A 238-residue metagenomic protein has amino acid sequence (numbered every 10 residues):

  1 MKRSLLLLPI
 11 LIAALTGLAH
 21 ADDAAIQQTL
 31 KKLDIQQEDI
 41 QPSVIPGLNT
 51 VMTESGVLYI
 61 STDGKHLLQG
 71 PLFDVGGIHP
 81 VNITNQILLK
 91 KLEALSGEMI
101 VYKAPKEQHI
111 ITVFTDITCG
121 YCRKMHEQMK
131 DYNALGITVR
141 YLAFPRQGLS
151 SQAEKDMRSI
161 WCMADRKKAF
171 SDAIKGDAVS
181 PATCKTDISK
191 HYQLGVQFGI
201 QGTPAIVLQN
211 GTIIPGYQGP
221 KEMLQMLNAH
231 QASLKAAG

Functional and structural regions predicted by a protein language model:
M1: Beta-rich carbohydrate-recognition modules and glycan-binding surfaces
S4, I10, L15-K90, G238: N-terminal targeting signals for export/organelle localization
S4, I45, G64-Y121, K190-G238: Long, low-complexity, intrinsically disordered polar/charged segments
A24-K32, A134, Q193, Q225-N228: Replace "anionic and nucleotidyl ligands
A25, T29, I87, K91 (+3 more regions): Exposed alpha-helical structural elements
Q37-D39, L48-M52, G56-Y59, D63-V75 (+1 more regions): Thiol/selenol-based redox catalytic cores and closely related redox-interacting motifs
E98, Y102, H109-I117, Y121-T183 (+2 more regions): Structural alpha/beta surface segment adjacent to cysteine/selenocysteine redox centers across thiol/disulfide enzymes
